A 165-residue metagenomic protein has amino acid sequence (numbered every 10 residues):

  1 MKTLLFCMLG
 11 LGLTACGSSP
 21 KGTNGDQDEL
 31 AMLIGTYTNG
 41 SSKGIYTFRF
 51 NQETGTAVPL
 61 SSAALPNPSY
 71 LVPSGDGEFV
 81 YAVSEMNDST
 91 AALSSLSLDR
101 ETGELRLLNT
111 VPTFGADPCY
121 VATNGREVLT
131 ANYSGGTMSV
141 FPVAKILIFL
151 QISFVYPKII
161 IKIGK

Functional and structural regions predicted by a protein language model:
T14-A15: C-terminal motif of bacterial Sec signal peptides marking the signal peptidase cleavage site
G22-F50: An edge-strand/N-cap motif at the start of beta-rich repeat modules
D26-D28, S74-G77, T123-G125: Residue-level detector of Asp-centered blade-edge/turn motifs that repeat once per structural unit in beta-propeller
D28, S41, N67-S69, D117: Beta-rich catalytic cores
I34-T38, A82-M86, T130-S134: Conserved beta-strand positions in repeat-built beta-propeller and related beta-rich domains
R49-G55, L96-G103, P142-Q151: Short loop/turn segments immediately following beta-strands, especially the blade-tip and inter-blade linker loops
S61-P66, T110-F114: Surface loop/turn motifs at the tips and blade-to-blade linkers of beta-strand repeat domains
E104-K165: Asp-box/WD-like beta-propeller blade repeats and closely related beta-sheet repeat scaffolds
